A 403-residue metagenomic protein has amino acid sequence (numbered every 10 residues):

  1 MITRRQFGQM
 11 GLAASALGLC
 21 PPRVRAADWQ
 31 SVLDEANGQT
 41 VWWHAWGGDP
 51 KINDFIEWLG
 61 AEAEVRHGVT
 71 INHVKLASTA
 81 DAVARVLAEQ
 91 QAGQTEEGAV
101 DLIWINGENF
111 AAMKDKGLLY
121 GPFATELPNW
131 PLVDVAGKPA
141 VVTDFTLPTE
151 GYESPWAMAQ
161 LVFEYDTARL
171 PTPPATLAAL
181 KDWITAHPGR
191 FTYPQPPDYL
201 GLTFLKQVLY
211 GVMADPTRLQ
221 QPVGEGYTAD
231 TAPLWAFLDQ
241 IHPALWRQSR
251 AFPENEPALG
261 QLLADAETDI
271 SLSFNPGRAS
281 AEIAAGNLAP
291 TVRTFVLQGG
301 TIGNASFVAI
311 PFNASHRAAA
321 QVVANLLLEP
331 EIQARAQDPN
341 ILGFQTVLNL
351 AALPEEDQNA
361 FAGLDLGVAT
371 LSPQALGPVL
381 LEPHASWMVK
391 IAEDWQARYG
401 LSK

Functional and structural regions predicted by a protein language model:
M1, L19-Q39: C-terminal segment of N-terminal export signals and the immediately downstream linker at the start of the mature
Q6-R25: N-terminal export signals
W29-N37, H44, D49-T70, F163: Short, polar/charged alpha-helical segment
W46-W58, H73-D81, E96-P257: Extracytoplasmic ligand-binding site segments that recognize negatively charged/polar headgroups
A82, F110, L259-G260, A320 (+1 more regions): Short, hydrophobic alpha-helical packing/hinge segments within bilobed ligand-binding/sensory domains
W246-A309, N313, N359: Extracytoplasmic/periplasmic substrate-binding proteins
Q261, V368-K403: Conserved C-terminal helix/tail region of periplasmic/extracytoplasmic solute-binding proteins
T301, S306-A375: Mature extracytoplasmic/periplasmic domains
